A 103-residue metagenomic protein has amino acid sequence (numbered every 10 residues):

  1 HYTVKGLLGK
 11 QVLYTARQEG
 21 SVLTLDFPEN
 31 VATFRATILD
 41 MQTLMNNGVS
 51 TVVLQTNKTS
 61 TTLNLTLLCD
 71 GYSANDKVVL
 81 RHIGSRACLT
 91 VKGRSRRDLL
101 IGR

Functional and structural regions predicted by a protein language model:
H1-R103: Long, contiguous ectodomains of secretory-pathway proteins
